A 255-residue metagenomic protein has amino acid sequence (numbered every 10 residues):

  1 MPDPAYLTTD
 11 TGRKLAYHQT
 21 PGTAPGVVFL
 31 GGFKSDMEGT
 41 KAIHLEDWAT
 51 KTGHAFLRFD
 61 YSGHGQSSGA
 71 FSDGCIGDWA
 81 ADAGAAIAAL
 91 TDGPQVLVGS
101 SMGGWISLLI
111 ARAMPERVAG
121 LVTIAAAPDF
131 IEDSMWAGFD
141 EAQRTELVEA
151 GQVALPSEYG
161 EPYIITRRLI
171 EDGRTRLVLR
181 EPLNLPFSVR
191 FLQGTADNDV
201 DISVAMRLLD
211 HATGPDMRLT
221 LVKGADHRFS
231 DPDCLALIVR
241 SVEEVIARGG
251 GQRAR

Functional and structural regions predicted by a protein language model:
M1-P21: N-terminal cap/lid segment of alpha/beta-hydrolase-fold proteins
G12, R117-L221, D226-R255: The alpha/beta-hydrolase serine catalytic core
A24-G32: Short beta-strand element of the alpha/beta-hydrolase
F33-E46, S203: The serine-hydrolase catalytic nucleophile loop
E46-S68: Conserved alpha/beta-hydrolase
D73-A89: Alpha/beta-hydrolase active-site loop
L97-G99, I124: Short beta-strand immediately N-terminal to the catalytic nucleophile in serine-hydrolase-like folds
G99-G103, S107: Gly/Ala-rich beta-loop-alpha elbow adjacent to hydrolase catalytic centers
